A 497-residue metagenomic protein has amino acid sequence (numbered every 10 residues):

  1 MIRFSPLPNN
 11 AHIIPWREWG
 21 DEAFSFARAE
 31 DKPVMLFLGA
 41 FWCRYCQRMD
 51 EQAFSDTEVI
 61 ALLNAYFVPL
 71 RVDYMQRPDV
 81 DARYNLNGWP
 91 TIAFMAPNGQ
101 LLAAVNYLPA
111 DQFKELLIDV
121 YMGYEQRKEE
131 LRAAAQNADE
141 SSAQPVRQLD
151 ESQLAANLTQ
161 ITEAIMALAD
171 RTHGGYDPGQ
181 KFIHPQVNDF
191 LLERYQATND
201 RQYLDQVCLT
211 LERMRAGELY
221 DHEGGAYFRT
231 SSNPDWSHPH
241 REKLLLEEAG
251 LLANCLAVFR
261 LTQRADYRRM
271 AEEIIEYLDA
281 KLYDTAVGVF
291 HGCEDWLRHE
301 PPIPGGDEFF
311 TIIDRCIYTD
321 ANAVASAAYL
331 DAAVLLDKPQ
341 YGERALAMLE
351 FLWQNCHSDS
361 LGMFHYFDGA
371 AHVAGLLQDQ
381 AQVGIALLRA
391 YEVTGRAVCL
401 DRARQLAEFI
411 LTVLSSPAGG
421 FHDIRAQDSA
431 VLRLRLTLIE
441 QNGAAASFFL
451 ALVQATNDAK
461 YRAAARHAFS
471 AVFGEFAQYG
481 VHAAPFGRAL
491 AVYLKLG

Functional and structural regions predicted by a protein language model:
M1-E30: N-terminal leader/targeting and pre-domain segments
M1-N10, F37-G39, R44, R48-Q52 (+4 more regions): Glycan-recognition and catalytic cores of secretory/periplasmic carbohydrate-active enzymes
A11-E18, L38-G39, Q52-D79: Thiol-based oxidoreductase modules, predominantly thioredoxin-like and allied folds used for disulfide exchange
E22-A23, D79-V80, A371-H372: Short acidic active-site motifs
A29-D31, N64, L86-G88: Short, well-ordered loop/turn elements at secondary-structure boundaries
E30-P33, Y66-V68, P97: Loop/turn elements at helix/coil->beta-strand transitions in domains of secreted/extracellular proteins
V72-D73, R77-V80, A93-Q100: An acidic, gly/pro-interrupted, aromatic-rich
